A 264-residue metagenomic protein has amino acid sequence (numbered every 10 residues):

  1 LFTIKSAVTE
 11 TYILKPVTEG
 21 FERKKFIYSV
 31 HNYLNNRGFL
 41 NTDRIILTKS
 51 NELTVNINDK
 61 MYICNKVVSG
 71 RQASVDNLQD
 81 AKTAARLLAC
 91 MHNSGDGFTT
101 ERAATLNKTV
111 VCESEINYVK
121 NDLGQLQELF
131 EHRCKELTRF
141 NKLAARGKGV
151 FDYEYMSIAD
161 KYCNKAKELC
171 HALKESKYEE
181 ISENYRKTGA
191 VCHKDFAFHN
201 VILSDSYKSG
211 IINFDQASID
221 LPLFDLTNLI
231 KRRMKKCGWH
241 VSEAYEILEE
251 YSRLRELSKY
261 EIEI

Functional and structural regions predicted by a protein language model:
L1, K60-Y62, F198: Short glycine-rich loop/turn motifs
T3-S6, I45, H171-F224: Active-site acidic catalytic loop and adjacent metal/ATP-binding pocket of ATP-dependent phosphoryl transfer enzymes
A7-V119: ATP-binding pocket architecture of kinase catalytic cores
K15, A73-D76, T100-V191: ATP-dependent phospho-/nucleotidyl transfer catalytic cores
F26, T83, L87, K161 (+2 more regions): Charged catalytic carboxylate motif
N41, L257-K259: Helix N-cap / loop-to-helix initiation motif
L223-E256: Active-site activation/catalytic loop segments of kinase-like enzymes and analogous catalytic loops in related
Y260-I264: C-terminal structured domain segments
